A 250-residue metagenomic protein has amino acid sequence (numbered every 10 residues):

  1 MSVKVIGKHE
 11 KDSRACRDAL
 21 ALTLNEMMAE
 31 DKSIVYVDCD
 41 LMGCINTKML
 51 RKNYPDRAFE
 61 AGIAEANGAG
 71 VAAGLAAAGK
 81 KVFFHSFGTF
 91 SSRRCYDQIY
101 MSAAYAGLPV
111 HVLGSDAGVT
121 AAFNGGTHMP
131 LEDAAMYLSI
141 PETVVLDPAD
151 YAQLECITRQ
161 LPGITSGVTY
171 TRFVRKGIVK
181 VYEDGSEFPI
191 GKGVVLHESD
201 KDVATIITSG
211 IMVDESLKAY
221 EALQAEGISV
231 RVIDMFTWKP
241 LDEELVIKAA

Functional and structural regions predicted by a protein language model:
M1-R172, G177, E187: Thiamine diphosphate
C16-M27, D133, C156-G163, G167 (+2 more regions): Glycine-/acidic-rich phosphate or pyrophosphate-binding loops and their flanking alpha/beta elements
S33, V203-T205, S229: Residues that mark the start of a beta-strand
V37, R172, I207-T208, R231-M235: Short, conserved beta-strand edge motifs with alternating hydrophobic and charged residues
A72, Y137, I206, L223 (+1 more regions): Hydrophobic, well-ordered secondary-structure elements that form the walls of internal hydrophobic environments
Q224-A250: Core nucleotide-handling region used for phosphoryl-transfer chemistry
